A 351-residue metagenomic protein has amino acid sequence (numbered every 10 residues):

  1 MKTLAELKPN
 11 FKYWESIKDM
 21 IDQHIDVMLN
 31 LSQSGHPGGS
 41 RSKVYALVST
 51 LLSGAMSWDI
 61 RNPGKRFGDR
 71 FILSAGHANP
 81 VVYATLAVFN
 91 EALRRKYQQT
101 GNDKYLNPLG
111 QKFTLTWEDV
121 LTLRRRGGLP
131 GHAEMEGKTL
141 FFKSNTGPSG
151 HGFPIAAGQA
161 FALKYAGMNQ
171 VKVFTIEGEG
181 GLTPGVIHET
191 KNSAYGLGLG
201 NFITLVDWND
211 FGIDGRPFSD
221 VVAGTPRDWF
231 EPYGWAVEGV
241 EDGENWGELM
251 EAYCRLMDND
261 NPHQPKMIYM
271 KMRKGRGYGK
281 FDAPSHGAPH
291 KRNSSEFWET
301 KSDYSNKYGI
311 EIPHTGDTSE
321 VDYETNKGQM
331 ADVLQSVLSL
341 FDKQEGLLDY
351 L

Functional and structural regions predicted by a protein language model:
M1-T50, G181, G185, I203-L205 (+3 more regions): Conserved acidic/glycine
N10, W14, I25, S42-L197: Cofactor-binding active-site loop characterized by glycine-rich and histidine/acidic residues
G200: Short acidic/polar active-site loop segments enriched in Thr and Asp
